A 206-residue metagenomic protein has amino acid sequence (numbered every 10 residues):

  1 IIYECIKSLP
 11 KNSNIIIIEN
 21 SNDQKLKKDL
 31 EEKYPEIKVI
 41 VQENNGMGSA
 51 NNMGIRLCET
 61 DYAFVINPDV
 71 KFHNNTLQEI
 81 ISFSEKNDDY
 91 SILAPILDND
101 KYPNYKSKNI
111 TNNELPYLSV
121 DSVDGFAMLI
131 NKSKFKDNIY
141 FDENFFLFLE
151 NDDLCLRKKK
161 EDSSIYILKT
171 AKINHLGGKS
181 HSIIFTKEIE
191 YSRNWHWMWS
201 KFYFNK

Functional and structural regions predicted by a protein language model:
I1-K11: Short, well-formed alpha-helical segments that are part of the catalytic scaffolds of diverse glycosyltransferases
E19-K27: A conserved acidic beta->alpha catalytic loop
V41-C58: Glycine-rich, basic loop-to-helix element that forms the pyrophosphate-binding segment of sugar-nucleotide handling
A63: Short aromatic/hydrophobic "clamp" motif used to bind/position activated sugar donors
V70-Y105: Conserved donor NDP-sugar-binding/catalytic core segment of glycosyltransferases
P95, K101-A127: Short, flexible, basic/aromatic active-site loop/helix in glycosyltransferases
S122, A127-Y140, N144-K172: A short, conserved alpha-helix in the catalytic core of glycosyltransferases
L156, K160-K206: Active-site-adjacent helix/loop segment of glycosyltransferases that harbors family-specific signature motifs
